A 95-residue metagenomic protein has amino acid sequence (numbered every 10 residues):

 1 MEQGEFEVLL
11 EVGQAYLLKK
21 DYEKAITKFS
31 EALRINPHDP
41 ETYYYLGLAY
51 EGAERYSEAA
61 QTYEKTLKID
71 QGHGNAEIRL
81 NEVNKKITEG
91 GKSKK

Functional and structural regions predicted by a protein language model:
F6-E7, P40-E41, G74-N75: Helix-start (N-cap) detector for alpha-helical repeat units in TPR-like alpha-solenoids, especially tetratricopeptide
L18, G52, E82-E89: Register position in tetratricopeptide repeats
E31-R34, L67-K68: Conserved structural position within tetratricopeptide repeats
